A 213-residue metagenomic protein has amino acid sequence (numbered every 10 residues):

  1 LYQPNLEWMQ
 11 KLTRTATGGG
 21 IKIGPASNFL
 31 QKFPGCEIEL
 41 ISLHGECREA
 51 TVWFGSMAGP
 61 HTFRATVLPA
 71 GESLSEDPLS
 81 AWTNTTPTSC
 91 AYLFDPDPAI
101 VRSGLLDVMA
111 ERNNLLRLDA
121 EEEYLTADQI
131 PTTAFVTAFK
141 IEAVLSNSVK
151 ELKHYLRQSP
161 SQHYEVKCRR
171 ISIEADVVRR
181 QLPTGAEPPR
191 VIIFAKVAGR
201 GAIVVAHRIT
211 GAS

Functional and structural regions predicted by a protein language model:
L1-S213: SAM-dependent transferase fold signal centered on methyltransferase-like domains, encompassing both Class I
